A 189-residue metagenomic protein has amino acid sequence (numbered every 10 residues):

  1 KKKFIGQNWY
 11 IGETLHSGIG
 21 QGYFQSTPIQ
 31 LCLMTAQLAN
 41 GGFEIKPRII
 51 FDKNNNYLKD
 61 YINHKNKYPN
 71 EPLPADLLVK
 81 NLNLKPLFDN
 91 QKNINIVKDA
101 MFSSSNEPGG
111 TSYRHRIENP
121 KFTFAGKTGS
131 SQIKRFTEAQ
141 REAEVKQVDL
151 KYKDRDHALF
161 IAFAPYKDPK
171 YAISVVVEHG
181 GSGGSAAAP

Functional and structural regions predicted by a protein language model:
F4-N83, K92-N95, M101-P189: Active-site beta-strand/loop architecture of penicillin-binding DD-peptidases
